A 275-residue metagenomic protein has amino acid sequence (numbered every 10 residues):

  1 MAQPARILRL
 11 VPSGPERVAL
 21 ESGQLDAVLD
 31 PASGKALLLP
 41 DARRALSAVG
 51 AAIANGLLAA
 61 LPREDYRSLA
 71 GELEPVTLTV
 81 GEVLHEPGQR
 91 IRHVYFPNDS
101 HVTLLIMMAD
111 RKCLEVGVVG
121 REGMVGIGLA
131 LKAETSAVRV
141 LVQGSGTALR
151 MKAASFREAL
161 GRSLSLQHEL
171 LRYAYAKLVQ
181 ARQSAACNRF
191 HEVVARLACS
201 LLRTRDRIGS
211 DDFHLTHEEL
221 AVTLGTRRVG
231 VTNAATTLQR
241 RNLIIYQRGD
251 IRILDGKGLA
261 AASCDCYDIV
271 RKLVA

Functional and structural regions predicted by a protein language model:
M1-A52, G56, A60, Y66 (+1 more regions): Non-catalytic regulatory/interaction regions at protein termini and inter-domain linkers
A54-Y95, D99: Regulatory nucleotide-sensing modules
E82-G144: Cyclic nucleotide-binding regulatory domains
H101, G146-A148, D250: Structural motif
G117-Y175, V179-Q183: Cyclic-nucleotide recognition modules
Q143-S145, L160-T226: Polybasic "coupling" helices that flank or enter modular domains
R203-A275: Phosphate-/nucleic-acid-contacting segments
